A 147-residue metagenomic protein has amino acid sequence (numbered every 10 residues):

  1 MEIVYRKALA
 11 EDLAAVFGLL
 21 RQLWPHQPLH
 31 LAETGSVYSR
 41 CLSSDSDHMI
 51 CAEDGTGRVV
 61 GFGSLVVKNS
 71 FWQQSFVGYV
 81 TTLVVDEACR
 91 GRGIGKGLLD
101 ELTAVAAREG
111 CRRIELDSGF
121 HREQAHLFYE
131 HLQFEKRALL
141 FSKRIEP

Functional and structural regions predicted by a protein language model:
M1-E11, P147: Conserved N-terminal entry element of GNAT/NAT acetyltransferase domains
F17-L31, F71: Helix-loop element at the rim of GNAT/NAT acetyltransferase active sites that forms part of the acceptor-substrate
P28-M49: Active-site rim helix/loop that mediates acceptor-substrate recognition in acyltransferases
C51, R58-V67, Y79, V84: Conserved beta-strand in the GNAT
N69-V80, R90, R137: A conserved beta-turn-beta hairpin within the catalytic core of GNAT-like acetyltransferases that forms part
V85, G91-A104, L127, H131: Conserved acetyl-CoA-binding loop-helix of GNAT-fold acetyltransferases
L99, A106-S118: Conserved GNAT acetyl-CoA-binding A-motif
E115-A125, S142-R144: Conserved beta-strand-loop-alpha-helix junction that forms the acyl-donor binding cleft
